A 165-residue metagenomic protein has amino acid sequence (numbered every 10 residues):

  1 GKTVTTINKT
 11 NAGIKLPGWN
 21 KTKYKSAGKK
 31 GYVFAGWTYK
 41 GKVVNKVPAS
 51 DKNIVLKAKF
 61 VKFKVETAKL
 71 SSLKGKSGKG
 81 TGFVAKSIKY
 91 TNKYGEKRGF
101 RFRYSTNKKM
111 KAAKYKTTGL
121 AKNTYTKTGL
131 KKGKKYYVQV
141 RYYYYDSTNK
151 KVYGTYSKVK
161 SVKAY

Functional and structural regions predicted by a protein language model:
G1-F63: Secondary-structure capping and domain/repeat boundary segments
F34, F100, Y136-V140: Short beta-strand segments enriched for Tyr within beta-sheet-rich domains, predominantly fibronectin type III
V47-P48, K127-K131: Short, flexible loop/turn segments at beta-strand junctions in immunoglobulin-like and fibronectin type III
F63-Y94, K151-Y165: Pro/Thr/Ser/Gly-rich low-complexity, intrinsically disordered linker/stalk tracts
K89-A113: Solvent-exposed loop/turn segments flanking beta-strands in beta-repeat/beta-sandwich domains
Y115-A121: Short beta-strand segments within Ig-like beta-sandwich modules, predominantly Fibronectin type-III
N123-Y125: Short strand-edge motifs at loop-to-beta-strand transitions and within beta-strands of extracellular beta-rich domains
L130-S147: Beta-strand-rich modules
